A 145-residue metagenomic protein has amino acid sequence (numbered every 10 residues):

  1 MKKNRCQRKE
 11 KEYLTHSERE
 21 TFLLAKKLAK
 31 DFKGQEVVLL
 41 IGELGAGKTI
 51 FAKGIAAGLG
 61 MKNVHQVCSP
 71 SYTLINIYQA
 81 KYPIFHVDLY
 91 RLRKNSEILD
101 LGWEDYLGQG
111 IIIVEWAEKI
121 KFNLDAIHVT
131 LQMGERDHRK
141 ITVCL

Functional and structural regions predicted by a protein language model:
K2-K3, K11, K94-L99, E104-L145: Short phosphate-coordinating micro-motif centered on Lys-Gly-acidic
R5-K27: N-terminal pre-Walker A segment at the start of P-loop NTPase domains
A29-Q35: Phosphate-binding P-loop
V37-L39: Short hydrophobic/aromatic beta-strand immediately N-terminal to the Walker A/P-loop
I41-E43: P-loop (Walker A) phosphate-binding loop of NTP-binding proteins
K48: Conserved lysine of the Walker
K62-I77: Short beta-strand-centered segment that lines the nucleotide-binding/catalytic pocket of NTP-utilizing
